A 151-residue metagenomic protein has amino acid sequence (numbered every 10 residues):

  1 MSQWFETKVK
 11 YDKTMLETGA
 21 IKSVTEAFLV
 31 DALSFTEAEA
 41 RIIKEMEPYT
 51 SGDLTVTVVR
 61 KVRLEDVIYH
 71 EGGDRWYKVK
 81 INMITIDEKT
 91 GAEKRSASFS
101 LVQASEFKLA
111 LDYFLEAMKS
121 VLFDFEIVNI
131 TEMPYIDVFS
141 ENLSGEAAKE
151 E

Functional and structural regions predicted by a protein language model:
Q3-V9, F28-L29, A38, I42 (+4 more regions): Short, structured motif recognition centered on aromatic/hydrophobic residues
Y11-G73: Acidic (E/D-rich), amphipathic helical modules within compact regulatory domains
K13-L29, P48-S51, D87, G91-S100 (+2 more regions): A cross-kingdom feature marking solvent-exposed beta-strand/loop segments within repeated, beta-rich binding/scaffold
V59-V67, N129-N142: Glycine-rich beta-strand-turn "strand-cap" elements at beta-sheet edges
V67-N82, E88, E141: Charged, low-complexity intrinsically disordered segments
S98-F139: Mixed-charge, glycine-accented linear interaction segment located at domain edges/termini
G145-E151: Short acidic DE-rich linear segments
